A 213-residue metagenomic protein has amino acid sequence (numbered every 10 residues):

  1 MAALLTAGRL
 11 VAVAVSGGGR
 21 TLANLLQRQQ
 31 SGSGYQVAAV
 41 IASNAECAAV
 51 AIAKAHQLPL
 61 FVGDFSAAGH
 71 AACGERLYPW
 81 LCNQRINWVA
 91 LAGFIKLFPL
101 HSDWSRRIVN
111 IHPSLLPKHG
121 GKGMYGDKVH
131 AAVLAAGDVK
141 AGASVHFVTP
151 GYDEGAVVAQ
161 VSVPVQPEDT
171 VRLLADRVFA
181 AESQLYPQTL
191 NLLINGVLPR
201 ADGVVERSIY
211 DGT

Functional and structural regions predicted by a protein language model:
M1-T213: One-carbon transfer enzymes
